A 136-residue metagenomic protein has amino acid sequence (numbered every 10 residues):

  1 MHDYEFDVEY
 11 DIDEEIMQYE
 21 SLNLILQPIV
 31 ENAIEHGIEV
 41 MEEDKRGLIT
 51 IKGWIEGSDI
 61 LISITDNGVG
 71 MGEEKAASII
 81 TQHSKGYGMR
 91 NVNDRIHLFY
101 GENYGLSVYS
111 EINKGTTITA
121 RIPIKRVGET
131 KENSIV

Functional and structural regions predicted by a protein language model:
M1-R121, V127: Two-component histidine phosphotransfer core
I118, I135-V136: GHKL-type ATPase core
K125, K131-I135: Hydrophobic alpha-helices of bacterial signal-transduction systems
